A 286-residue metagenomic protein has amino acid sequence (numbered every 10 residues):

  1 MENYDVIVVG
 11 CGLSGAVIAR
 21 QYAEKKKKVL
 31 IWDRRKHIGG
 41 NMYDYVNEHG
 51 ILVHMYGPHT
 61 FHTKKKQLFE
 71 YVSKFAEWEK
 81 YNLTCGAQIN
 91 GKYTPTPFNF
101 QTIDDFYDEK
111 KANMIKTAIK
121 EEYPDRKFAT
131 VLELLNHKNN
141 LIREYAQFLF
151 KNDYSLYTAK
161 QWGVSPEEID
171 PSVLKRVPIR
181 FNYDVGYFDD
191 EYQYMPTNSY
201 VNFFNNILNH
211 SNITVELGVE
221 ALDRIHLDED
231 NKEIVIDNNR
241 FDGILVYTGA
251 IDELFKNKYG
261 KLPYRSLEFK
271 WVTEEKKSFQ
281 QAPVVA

Functional and structural regions predicted by a protein language model:
Y4-I31: N-terminal Rossmann-like FAD-binding beta1-loop-alpha1 element of flavoenzymes
V9-C11, W32-R34, F61-K64, N152 (+3 more regions): Short His-Asn-centered micro-motif
L13-G15, K36-G39, Q101, A221-D223 (+1 more regions): Short, solvent-exposed loop/turn segments at secondary-structure junctions
A23-E48: Glycine-rich FAD pyrophosphate-binding loop
M42-Y45, F98-F100, Y259-G260: Short aromatic-enriched loop/helix-cap "lid" or pocket-rim segments at secondary-structure transitions that line
H49-E122: Dinucleotide-binding Rossmann-like beta1-alpha1 core, especially the glycine-rich loop that anchors the ADP
N90-T94, Q101-I244, F255: Active-site/ligand-binding neighborhood in enzyme catalytic cores
L222-A286: Mid-domain catalytic core of redox enzymes that form a hydrophobic substrate pocket/lid adjacent to a catalytic redox
